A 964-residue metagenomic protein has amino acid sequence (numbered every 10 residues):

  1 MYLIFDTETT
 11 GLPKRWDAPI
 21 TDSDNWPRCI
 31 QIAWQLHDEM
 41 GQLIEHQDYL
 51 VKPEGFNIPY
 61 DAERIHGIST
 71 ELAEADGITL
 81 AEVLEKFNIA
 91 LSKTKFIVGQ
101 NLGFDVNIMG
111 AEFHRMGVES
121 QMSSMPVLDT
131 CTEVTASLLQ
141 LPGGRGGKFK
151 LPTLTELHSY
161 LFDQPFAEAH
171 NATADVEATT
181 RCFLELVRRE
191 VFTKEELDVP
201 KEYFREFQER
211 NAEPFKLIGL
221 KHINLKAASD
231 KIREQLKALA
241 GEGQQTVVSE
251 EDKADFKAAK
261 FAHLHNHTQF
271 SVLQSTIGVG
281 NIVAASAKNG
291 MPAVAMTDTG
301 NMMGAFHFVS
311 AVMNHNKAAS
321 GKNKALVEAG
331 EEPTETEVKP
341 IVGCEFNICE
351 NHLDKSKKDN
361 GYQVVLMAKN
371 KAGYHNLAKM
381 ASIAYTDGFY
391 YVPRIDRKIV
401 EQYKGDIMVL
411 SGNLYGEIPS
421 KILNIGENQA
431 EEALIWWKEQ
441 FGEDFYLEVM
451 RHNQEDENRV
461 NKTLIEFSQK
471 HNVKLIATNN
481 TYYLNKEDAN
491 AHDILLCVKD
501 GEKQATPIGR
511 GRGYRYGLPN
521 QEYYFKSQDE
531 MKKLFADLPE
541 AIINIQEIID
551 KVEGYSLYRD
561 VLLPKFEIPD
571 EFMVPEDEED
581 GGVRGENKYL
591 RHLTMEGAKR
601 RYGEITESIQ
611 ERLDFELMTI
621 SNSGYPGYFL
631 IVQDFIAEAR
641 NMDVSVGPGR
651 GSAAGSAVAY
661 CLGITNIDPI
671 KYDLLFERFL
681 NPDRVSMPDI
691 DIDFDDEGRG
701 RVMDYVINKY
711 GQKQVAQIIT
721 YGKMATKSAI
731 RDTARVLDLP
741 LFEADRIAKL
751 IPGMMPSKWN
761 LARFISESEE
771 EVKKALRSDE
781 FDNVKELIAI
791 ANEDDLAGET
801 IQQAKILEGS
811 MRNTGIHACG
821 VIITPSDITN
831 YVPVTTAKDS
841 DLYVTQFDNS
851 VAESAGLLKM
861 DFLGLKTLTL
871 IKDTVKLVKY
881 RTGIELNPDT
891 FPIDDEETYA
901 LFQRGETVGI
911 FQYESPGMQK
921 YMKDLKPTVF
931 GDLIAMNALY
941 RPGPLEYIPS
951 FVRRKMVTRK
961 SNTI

Functional and structural regions predicted by a protein language model:
Y2, K95-I97, A262, A293: Structural motif
Y2-R15, P19, L264: Two-metal-ion RNase H-like nuclease active-site motif
T9-G11, F104, T132, A178 (+4 more regions): Short, glycine/acidic-enriched loop or turn micro-motifs at the edges of active sites
R15, W26-T70, N88-N211: Metal-dependent phosphoesterase core characteristic of DEDDh/y 3'-5' exonuclease domains
W16-A33, N490-K499: A short alpha/beta connector and helix-capping loop motif
A75-L84, G426-A430: Glycine-rich, highly charged phosphate/nucleotide-binding loops
L186-H222, R559-P564, D570-E576: Mixed-charge, glycine-rich, non-catalytic linkers/tails in nucleic-acid processing enzymes
I232-I964: Alpha-helical scaffold/interaction cores of sigma-54-like transcription cofactors and many family A DNA polymerases
